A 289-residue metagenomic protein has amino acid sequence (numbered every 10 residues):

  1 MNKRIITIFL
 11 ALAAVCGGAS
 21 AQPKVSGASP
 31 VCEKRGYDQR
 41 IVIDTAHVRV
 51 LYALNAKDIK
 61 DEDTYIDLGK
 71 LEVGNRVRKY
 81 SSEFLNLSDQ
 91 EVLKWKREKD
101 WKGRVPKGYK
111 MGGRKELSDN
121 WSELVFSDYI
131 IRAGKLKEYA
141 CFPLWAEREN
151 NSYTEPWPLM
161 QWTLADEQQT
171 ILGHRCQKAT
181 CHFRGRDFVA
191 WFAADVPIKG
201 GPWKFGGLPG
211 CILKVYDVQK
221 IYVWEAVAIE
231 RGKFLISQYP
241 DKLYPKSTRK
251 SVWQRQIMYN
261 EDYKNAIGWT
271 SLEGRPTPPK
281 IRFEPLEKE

Functional and structural regions predicted by a protein language model:
M1-K34: Bacterial Sec-dependent N-terminal signal peptides
P23-E289: Extended soluble regions of mature proteins
